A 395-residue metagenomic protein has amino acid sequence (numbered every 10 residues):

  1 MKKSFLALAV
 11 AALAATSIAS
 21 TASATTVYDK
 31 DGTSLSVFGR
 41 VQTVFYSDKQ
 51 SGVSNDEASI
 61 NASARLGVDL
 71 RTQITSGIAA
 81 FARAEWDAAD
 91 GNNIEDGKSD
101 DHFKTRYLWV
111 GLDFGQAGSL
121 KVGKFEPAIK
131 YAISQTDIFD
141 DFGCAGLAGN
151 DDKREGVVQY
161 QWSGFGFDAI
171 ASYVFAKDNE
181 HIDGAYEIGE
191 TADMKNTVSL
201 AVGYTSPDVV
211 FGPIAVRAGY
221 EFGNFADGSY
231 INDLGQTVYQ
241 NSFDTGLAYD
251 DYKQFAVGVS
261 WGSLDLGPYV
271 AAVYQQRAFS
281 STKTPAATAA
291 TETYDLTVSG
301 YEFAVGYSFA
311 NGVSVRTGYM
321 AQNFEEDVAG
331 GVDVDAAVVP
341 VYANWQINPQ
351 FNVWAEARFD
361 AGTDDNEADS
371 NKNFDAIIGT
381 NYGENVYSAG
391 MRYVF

Functional and structural regions predicted by a protein language model:
M1-T25: Gram-negative bacterial Sec-dependent N-terminal signal peptides
S4-A7, W345-I347, N381-F395: Outer-membrane beta-barrel "beta-signal"
S20-K30, L66-I74, F114-Q116, W162-G166 (+7 more regions): Outer-membrane beta-barrel proteins
T25-Y46, V53-D178, M194-N196, G203-P207: Outer membrane beta-barrel
G39-F45, A82-W86, K124, A171-F175 (+5 more regions): Transmembrane beta-barrel strands of outer-membrane/channel proteins
A62-L66, R106-V110, R154-V158, F167 (+6 more regions): Hydrophobic, lipid-facing positions within transmembrane beta-strands of outer-membrane proteins
I74-A80, Q116-L120, G166-A171, D208-A218 (+4 more regions): Repeated loop/turn-to-beta-strand initiation elements of outer-membrane beta-barrel proteins
K195-P340: Detector for outer-membrane/organellar transmembrane beta-barrel domains, recognizing the amphipathic beta-strand
